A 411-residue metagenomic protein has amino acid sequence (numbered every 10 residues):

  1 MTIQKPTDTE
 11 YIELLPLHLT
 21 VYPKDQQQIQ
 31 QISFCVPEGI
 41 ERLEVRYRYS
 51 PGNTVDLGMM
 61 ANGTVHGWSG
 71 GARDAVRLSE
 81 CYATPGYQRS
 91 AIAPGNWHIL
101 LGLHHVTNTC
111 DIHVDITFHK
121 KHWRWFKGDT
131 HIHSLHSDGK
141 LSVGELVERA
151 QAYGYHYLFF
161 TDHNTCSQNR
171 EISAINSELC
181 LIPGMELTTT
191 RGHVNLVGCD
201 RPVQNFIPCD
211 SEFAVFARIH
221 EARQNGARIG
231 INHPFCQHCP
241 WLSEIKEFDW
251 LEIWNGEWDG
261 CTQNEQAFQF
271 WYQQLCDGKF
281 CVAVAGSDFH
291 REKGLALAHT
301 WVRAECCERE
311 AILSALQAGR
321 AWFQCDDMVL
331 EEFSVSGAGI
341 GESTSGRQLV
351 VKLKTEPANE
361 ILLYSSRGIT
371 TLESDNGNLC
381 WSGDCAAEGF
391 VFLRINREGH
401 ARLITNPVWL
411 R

Functional and structural regions predicted by a protein language model:
M1-E38, W123-K127, I132-S137, E148 (+1 more regions): Non-catalytic extracellular/lumenal accessory regions of secreted precursors
I3-Q26, Y47-T84, T371: Surface-exposed beta-strand/loop patches in noncatalytic accessory domains and peripheral targeting/linker segments
G39-Y47, Q88-C110, A387-F392: Noncatalytic modules at the cell exterior or secretory-pathway interfaces, chiefly beta-strand-rich lectin/adhesion
I40, S50-N53, K354-E360: Short proline/glycine-enriched turn/loop motifs at strand-loop junctions of beta-rich domains
V55, H105-T117: Edge beta-strands of jelly-roll/beta-sandwich modules across compartments, strongly enriched in secreted/luminal
A61, D115-K120, R191-V203, H238-R411: Charged catalytic cores and adjacent phosphate/nucleic-acid-binding surfaces used for phosphate/nucleic-acid chemistry
G71-P94, N378-C385: Beta-sandwich interaction modules
H122-F248, E252-Q273, G286-E292, L297 (+3 more regions): A metal-dependent hydrolase metal-coordination microenvironment
